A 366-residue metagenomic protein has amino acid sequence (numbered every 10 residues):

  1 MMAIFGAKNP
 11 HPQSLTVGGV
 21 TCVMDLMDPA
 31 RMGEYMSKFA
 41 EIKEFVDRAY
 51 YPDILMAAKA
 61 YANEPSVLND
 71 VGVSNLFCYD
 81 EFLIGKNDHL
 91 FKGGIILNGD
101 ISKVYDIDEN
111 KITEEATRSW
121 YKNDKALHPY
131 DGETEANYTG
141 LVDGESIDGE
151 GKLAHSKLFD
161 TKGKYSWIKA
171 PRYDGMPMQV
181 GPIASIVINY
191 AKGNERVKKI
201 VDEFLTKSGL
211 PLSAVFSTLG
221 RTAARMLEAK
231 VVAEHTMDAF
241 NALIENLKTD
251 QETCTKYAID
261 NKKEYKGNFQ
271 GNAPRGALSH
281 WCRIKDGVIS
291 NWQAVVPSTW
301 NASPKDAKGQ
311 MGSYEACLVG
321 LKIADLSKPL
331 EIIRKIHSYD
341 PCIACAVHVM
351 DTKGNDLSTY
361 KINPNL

Functional and structural regions predicted by a protein language model:
M1-R275, V296-L366: Active-site bordering "gate/hinge" segments that shape substrate access to catalytic or cofactor-binding pockets
L278-V296: Short beta-strand elements
